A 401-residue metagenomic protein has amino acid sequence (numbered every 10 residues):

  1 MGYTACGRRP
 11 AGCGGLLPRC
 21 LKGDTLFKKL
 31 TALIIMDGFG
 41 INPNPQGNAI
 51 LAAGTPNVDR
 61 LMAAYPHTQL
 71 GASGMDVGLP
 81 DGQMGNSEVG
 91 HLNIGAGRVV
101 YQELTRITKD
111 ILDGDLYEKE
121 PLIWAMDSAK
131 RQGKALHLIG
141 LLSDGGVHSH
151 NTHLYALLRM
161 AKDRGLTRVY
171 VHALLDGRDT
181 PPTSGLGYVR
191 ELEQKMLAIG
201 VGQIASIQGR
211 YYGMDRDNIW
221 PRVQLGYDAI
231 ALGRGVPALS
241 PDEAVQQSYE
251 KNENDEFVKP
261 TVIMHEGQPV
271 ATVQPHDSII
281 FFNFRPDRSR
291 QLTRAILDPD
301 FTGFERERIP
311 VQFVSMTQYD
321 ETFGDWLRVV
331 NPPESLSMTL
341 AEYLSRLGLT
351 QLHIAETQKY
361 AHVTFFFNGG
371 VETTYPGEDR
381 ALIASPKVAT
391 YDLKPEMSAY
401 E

Functional and structural regions predicted by a protein language model:
T4-A5, A11, T25: Ala/Thr-enriched low-complexity intrinsically disordered regions
F27-A32, F39-I199, Q203-Y211, P221 (+4 more regions): Active-site nucleophile/metal-coordination loop of metallo-enzymes that catalyze phosphate/sulfate and related
L30-M36, I279-N283: Short, hydrophobic/glycine-enriched beta-strand segments
D37, R98-I107, P376-A389: Short, basic/glycine-rich phosphate-binding loops at helix/coil junctions that contact nucleotide phosphates
P43-N44, E103-L104, D215, A271 (+3 more regions): Short helix/loop capping segments that flank catalytic or ligand/cofactor-binding pockets
T180-Q274, I280, F284, S289-I309: Long, well-ordered, tryptophan-enriched scaffold segments
T350-E401: Metal-dependent catalytic core segments for phosphate chemistry
